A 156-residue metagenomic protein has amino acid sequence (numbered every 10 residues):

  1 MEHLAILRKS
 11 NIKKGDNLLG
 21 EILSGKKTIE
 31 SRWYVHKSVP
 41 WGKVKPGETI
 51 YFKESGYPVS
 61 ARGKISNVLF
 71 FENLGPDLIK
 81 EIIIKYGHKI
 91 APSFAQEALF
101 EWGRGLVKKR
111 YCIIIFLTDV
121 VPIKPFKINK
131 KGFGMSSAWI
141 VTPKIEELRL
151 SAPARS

Functional and structural regions predicted by a protein language model:
M1-P46, Y51-S55, V121, F126-S156: Compositionally biased, charged N-terminal/linker segments
I22-S24, P58, V107-R110: A generic structural signal for short, non-catalytic loop/turn and secondary-structure boundary residues
G47, S60, C112-I114: Extracellular structured ligand-interaction cores
K53-K64: Short coil-to-beta-strand transition motifs
K64-P143: Aromatic- and Lys/Arg-enriched surface recognition patch
